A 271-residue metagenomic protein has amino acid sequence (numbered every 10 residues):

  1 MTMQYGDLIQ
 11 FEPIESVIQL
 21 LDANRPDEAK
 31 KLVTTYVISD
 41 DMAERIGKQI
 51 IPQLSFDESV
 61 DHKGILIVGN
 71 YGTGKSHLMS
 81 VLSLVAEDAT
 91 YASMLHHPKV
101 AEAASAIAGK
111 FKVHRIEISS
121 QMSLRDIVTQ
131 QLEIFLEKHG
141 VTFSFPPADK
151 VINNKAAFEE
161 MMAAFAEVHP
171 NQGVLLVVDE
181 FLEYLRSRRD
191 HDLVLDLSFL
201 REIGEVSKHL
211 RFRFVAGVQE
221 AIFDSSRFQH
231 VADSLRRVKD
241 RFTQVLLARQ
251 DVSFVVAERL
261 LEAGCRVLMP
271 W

Functional and structural regions predicted by a protein language model:
M1-A29, G109, S119-S123, Q131-L132 (+5 more regions): Extended alpha-helical interface modules used as scaffolds for assembling large macromolecular complexes
M1-T73, V85, S234-Q244, E258-G264: Walker A/P-loop-proximal flanking segment of P-loop NTPase domains
R25-K31, K110-A157, V178-D190: Conserved P-loop NTPase mechanochemical-coupling segment
D61, S83-K112, H139-A156, V218 (+1 more regions): Flexible phosphate/Mg2+-sensing switch loops adjacent to catalytic phosphate-binding sites
K63-N70, K75-H77, K112-H114, N171-L176 (+2 more regions): Beta-sheet entry/capping signal
L78, L82: Hydrophobic positions on the alpha1 helix immediately C-terminal to the Walker A/P-loop
A101-M122, D126, E202-W271: Conserved P-loop NTPase catalytic core
F165-L195, G217: Conserved P-loop NTPase "ATPase switch" module shared by AAA+ and STAND
